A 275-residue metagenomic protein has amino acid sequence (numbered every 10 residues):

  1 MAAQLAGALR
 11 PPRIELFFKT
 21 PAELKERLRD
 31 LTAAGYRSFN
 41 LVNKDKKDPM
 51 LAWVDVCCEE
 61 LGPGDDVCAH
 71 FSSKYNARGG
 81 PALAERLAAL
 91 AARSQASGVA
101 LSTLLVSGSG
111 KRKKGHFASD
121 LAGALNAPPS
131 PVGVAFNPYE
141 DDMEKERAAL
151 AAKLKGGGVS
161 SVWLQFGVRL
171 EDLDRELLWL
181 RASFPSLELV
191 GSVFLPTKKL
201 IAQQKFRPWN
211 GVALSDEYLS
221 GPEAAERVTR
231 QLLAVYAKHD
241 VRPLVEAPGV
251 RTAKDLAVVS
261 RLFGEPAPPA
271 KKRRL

Functional and structural regions predicted by a protein language model:
A2-A148, G156-V159, D216-R230, A237-R242 (+2 more regions): Active-site beta->alpha loop and helix N-cap motifs at the rims of alpha/beta catalytic domains
R86-A88, L180-R181, F206-N210, L262: Short, hinge-like loop/turn segments at secondary-structure boundaries
G133-A135, S161-Q165, L189-F194: Short, conserved beta-strand edge motifs with alternating hydrophobic and charged residues
D141-M143, L170-R175, T197-A202: Short acidic/glycine-rich loop or secondary-structure boundary segments that cap or lie
V168, V193-K199, G249-R251: Glycine-rich beta-alpha junction loops
L173-L180, T252-R274: C-terminal helical cap(s) of enzyme catalytic domains, especially alpha/beta-barrels
E188-V241: Catalytic-face loop-and-helix region of soluble metabolic enzyme cores
